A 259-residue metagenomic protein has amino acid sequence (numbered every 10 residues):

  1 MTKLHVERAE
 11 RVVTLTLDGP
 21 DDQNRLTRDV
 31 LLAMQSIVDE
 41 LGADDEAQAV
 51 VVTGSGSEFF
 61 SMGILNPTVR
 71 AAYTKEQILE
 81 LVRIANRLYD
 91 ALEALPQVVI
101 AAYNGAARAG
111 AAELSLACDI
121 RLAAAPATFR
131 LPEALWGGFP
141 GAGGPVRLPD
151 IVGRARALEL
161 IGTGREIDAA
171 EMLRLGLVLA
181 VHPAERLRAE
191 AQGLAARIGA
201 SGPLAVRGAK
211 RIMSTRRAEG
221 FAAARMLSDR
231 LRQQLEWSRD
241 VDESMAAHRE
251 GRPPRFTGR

Functional and structural regions predicted by a protein language model:
M1-T2, A246-R259: Terminal low-complexity tails and localization/encapsulation signals of metabolic enzymes
M1-T53, D90: Conserved CoA-thioester-binding segment of acyl-CoA-metabolizing enzymes
G54-L88, A107, G220: Glycine- (often His-adjacent) and acidic-residue-rich active-site loop that binds/positions the CoA thioester
L88, L92, A102, R108-G162 (+3 more regions): CoA-thioester-processing core
L122-A127, V178-M226, R239, R255-R259: C-terminal long alpha-helix characteristic of the crotonase
